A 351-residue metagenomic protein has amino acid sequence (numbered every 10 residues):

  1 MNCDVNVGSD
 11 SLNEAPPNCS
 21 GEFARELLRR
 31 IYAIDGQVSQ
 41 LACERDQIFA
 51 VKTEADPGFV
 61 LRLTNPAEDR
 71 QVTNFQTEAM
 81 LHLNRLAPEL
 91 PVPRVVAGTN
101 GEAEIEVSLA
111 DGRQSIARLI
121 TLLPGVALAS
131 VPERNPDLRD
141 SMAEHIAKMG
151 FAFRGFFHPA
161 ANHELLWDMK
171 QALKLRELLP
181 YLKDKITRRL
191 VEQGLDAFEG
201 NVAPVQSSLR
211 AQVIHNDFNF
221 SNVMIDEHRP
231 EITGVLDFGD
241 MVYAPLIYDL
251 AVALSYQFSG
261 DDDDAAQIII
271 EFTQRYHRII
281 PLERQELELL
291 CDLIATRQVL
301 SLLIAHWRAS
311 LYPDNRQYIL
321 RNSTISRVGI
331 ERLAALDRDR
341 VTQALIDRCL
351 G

Functional and structural regions predicted by a protein language model:
M1-N100, E227-R229, R348-G351: Conserved NTP-binding catalytic cores of kinases and kinase-like/nucleotidyltransferase enzymes across multiple kinase
S20-L28, G155-H158, L173-N216, D226 (+1 more regions): An alpha-helical support segment within catalytic cores of ATP-dependent transferases
E44-A55, V60-L61, V95, E199-Y248 (+1 more regions): Active-site acidic catalytic loop and adjacent metal/ATP-binding pocket of ATP-dependent phosphoryl transfer enzymes
E54-F157: ATP-binding pocket architecture of kinase catalytic cores
T99, V131-I186, L209-A211, Q317-S323: A cross-family kinase active-site recognition segment
G101, R113, A117-V131, A172-Y181 (+1 more regions): A glycine-centered beta->alpha junction motif in the catalytic cores of kinase/phosphotransferase enzymes
Y181, S301-G351: ATP/Mg2+ or Mg2+-diphosphate-binding catalytic cores that bind nucleotide phosphates or diphosphates via glycine-rich
I247-P281, T296-P313: Active-site activation/catalytic loop segments of kinase-like enzymes and analogous catalytic loops in related
